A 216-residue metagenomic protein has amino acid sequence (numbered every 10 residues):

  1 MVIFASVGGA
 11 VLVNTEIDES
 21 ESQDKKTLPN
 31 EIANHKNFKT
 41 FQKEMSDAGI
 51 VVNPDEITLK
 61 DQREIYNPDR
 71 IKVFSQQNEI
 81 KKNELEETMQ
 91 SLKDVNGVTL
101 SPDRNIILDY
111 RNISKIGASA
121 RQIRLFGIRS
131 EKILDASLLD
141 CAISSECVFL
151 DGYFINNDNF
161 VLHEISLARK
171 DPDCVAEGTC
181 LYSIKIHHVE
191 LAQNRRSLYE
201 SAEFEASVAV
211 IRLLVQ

Functional and structural regions predicted by a protein language model:
M1, G8-Y153, N159-Q216: Sequence signature of WD/YWTD-type beta-propeller architectures
